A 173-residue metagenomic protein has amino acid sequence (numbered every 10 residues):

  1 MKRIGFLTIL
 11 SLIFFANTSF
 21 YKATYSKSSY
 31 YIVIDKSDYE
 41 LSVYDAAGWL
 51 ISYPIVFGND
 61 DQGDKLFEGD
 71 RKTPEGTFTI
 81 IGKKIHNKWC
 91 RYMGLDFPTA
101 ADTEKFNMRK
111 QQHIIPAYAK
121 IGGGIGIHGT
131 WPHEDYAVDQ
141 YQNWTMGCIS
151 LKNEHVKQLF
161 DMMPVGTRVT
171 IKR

Functional and structural regions predicted by a protein language model:
K2, L12-S26: Bacterial Sec-dependent signal peptides at the C-terminal "C-region" and cleavage site
G5-I9: Sec-dependent signal peptide hydrophobic core
Y21-Y30, F57-G82, M108-H113, N153-Q158: N-terminal post-signal-peptidase region of extra-cytosolic proteins
A23-D61: A structural motif detector for short, solvent-exposed N-terminal "entry" segments of globular domains
Y31, S52-P54, T77, G124 (+1 more regions): Well-ordered beta-strand positions in beta-sheet-rich domains
S37, A46, I55-G58, K83-I85 (+2 more regions): Histidine- and/or cysteine-centered catalytic micro-motif in compact active-site loops
L41-Y44, I51-S52, Q62-K65, K88-R91 (+2 more regions): Short, solvent-exposed loop/turn elements at domain surfaces
K84-R173: Exported/periplasmic cell-wall-interacting domains
